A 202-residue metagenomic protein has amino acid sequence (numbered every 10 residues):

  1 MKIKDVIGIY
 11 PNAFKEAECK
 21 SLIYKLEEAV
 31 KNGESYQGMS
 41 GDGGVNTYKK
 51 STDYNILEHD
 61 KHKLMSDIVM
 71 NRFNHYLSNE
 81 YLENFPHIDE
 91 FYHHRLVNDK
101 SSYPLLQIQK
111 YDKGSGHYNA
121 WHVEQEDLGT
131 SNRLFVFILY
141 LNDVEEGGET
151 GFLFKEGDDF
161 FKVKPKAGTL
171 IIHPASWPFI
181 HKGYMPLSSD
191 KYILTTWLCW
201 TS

Functional and structural regions predicted by a protein language model:
M1-L170, S176-S202: Fe(II)/2-oxoglutarate oxygenase catalytic core
